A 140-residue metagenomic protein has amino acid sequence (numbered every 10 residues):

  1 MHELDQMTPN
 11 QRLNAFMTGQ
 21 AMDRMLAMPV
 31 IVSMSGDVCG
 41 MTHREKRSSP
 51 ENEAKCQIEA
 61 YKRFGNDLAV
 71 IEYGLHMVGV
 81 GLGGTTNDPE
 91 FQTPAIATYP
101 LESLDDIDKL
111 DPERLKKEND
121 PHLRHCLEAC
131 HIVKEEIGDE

Functional and structural regions predicted by a protein language model:
M1-E140: Catalytic cores of TIM-barrel enzymes
